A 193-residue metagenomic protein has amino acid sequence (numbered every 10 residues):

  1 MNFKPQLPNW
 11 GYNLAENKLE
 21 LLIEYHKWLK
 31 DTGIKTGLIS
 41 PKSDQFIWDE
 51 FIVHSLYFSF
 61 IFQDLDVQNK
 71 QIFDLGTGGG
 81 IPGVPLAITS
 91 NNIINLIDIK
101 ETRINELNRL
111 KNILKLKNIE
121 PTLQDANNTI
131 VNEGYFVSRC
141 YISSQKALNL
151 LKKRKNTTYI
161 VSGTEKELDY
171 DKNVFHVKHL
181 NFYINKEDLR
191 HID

Functional and structural regions predicted by a protein language model:
N2-V67, F73, T102-R109, I113-K117: Class I SAM-dependent transferase core
L29, L86, V177: Residue-level signal for inorganic ion chemistry
F51, T89, L150-R154: Conserved helix-to-beta-strand junction in the class I
L56, V84, N149: Active-site phosphate/pyrophosphate- and oxyanion-stabilizing loops and adjacent acidic/basic residues in soluble
Q71, I93-N95: Structural signature of beta-strand start/N-cap positions in the alpha/beta core of ABC transporter nucleotide-binding
D74-G78: Conserved S-adenosyl-L-methionine
G79-N91: Conserved SAM-binding loop of SAM-dependent methyltransferases across substrates and taxa, primarily the Class I
N95, I99-D193: S-adenosylmethionine
